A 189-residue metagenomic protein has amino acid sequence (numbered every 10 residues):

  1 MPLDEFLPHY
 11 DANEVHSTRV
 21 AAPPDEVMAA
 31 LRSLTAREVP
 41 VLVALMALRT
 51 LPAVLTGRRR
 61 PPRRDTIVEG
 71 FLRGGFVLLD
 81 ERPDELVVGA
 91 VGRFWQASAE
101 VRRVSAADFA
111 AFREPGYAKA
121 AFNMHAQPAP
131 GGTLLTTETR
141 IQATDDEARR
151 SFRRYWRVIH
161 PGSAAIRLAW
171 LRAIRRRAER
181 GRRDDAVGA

Functional and structural regions predicted by a protein language model:
M1-V68, R73-V77: Hydrophobic ligand-binding cavity/cleft-lining segments
D11-R19, E85, K119-A121, G132-T136: Intrinsic-disorder/low-complexity, polar/charged segments enriched in Ser/Thr/Lys/Arg/Asp/Glu/Gln
D25, A36, R93-W95, R140-Q142: Short, solvent-exposed loop/turn segments at secondary-structure junctions
M28, G89, T136-E138: Beta-strand residues in well-ordered beta-sheet regions across diverse protein folds
L72-G131: Hydrophobic-ligand binding "helix-grip"
A107-S163, I174: Beta-strand/loop substructures that line and gate deep hydrophobic ligand-binding cavities in soluble
R175-A189: Short, highly charged C-terminal tails/helix-capping segments
